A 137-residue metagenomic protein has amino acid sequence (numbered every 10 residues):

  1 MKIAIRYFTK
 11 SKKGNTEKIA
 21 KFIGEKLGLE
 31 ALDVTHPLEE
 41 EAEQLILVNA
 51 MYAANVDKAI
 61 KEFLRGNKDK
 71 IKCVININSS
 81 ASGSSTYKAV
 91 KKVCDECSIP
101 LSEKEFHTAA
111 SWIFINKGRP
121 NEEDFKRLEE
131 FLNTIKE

Functional and structural regions predicted by a protein language model:
I3-R6, S11-E30, V34, E41-E137: FMN-binding flavodoxin-like domain, especially the glycine-rich phosphate-binding loop
